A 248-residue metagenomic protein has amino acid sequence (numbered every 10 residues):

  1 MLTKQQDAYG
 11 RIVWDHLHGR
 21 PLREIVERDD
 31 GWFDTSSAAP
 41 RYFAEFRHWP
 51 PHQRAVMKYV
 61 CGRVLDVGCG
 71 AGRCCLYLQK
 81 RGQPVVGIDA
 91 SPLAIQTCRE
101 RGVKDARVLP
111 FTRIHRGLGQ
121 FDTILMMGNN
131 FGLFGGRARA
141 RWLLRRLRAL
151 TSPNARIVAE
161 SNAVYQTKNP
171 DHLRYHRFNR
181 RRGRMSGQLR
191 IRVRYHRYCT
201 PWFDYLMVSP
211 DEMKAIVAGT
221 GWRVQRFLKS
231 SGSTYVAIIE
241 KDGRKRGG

Functional and structural regions predicted by a protein language model:
M1-E27: N-terminal auxiliary segments of SAM/dcSAM-dependent transferases
R11-D15, S152-K214, A218: SAM-dependent methyltransferase
F43-R63: Conserved alpha-helix/loop element of class I SAM-dependent methyltransferases that forms part of the SAM/SAH-binding
G68-G72: Class I SAM-dependent methyltransferase "Motif I" SAM/SAH-binding loop
S91-P92: Conserved SAM/SAH-binding beta-strand->alpha-helix loop
G102-R113: Conserved SAM-binding strand-loop segment of SAM-dependent methyltransferases
F121-R141: A short SAM/SAH-binding and catalytic strip from SAM-dependent methyltransferases
A140-P153: A short glycine-rich, Lys/Arg-flanked "PGG" loop and its adjoining helix->strand segment in the class I
